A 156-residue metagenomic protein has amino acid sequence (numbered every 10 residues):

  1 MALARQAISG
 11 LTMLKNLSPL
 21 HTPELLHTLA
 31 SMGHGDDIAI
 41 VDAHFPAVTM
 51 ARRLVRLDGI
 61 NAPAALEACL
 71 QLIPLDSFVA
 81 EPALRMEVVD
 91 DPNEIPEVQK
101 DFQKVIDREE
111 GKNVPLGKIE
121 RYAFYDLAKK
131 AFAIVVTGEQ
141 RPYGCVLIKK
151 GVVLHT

Functional and structural regions predicted by a protein language model:
M1-T12: Short, Lys/Arg-enriched N-terminal segments with co-localized hydrophobic residues within the first ~10-30 amino acids
G10-D58: Long, hydrophobic N-terminal alpha-helical segment
T12, L20-E24, G33, I60-A64 (+3 more regions): Conserved active-site and cofactor/substrate-binding residues in soluble primary-metabolism enzymes
K15, D36-A39, R53-V55, D76-F78 (+4 more regions): Structural motif
N16-P19, D76-F78, V152-H155: Conserved phosphate- and dinucleotide-binding cores of soluble alpha/beta proteins, encompassing both enzyme active
D36, I40-H44, R52-A68, L72 (+2 more regions): Conserved mixed alpha/beta catalytic, RNA-binding, or beta-rich assembly cores of soluble enzyme, regulatory
L57, L66-V105: Glycine-rich nucleotide/cofactor/substrate-binding loop typically near the N-terminus or early in the first domain
D90-T156: Glycine-rich, aromatic-bearing surface loops/beta-hairpins
